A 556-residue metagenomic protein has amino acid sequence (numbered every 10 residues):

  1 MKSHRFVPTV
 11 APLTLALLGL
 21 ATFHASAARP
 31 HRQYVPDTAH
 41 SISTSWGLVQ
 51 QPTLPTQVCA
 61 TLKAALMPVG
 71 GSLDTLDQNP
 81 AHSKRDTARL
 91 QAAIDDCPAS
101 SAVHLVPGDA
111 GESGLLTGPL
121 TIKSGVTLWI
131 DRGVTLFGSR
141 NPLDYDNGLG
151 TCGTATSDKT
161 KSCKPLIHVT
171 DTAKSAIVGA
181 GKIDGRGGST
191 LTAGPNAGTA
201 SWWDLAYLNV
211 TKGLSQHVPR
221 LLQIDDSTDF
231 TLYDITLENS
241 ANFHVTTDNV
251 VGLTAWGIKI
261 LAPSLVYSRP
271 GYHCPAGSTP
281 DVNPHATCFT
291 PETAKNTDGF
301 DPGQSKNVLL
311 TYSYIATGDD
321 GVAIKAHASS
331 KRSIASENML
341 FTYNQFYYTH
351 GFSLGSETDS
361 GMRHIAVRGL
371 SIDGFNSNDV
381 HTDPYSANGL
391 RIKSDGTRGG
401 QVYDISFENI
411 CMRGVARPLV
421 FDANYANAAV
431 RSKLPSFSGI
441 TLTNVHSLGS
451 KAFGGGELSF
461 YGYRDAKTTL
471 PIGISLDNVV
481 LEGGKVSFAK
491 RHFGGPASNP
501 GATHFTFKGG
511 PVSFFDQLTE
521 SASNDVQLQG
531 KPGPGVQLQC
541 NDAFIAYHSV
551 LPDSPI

Functional and structural regions predicted by a protein language model:
K2-T127, R132-D226, Y233, N242 (+4 more regions): Extracellular "leader-to-stem" segments immediately downstream of a signal peptide or signal-anchor in secreted/lumenal
K84, C97-A99, I122, D171 (+7 more regions): Solvent-exposed loop and beta-edge segments used for protein-protein assembly and interaction
K84-T87, Q91, K325, S329 (+2 more regions): Asp-box/BNR beta-propeller blade signature and adjacent active/binding-site loops in extracellular glycan-interacting
G108-A110, L120, G125, G133 (+9 more regions): An acidic- and aromatic-residue-enriched active-site/binding cleft used to recognize and process polar
T117, D144-I167, L191-L222, N239-F243 (+6 more regions): Extracellular beta-strand/beta-solenoid scaffold signature
R132-G133, A173-K182, T228-E238, V251-L265 (+9 more regions): Right-handed parallel beta-helix
N378-I556: Extracellular beta-rich repeat passengers
